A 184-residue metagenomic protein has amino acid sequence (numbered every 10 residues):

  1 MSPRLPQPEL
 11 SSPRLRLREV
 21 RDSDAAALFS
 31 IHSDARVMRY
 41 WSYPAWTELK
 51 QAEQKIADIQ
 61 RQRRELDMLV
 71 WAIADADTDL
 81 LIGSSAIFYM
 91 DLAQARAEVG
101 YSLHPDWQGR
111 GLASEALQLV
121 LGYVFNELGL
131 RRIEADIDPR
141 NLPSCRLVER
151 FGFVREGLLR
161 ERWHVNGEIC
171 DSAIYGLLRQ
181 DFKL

Functional and structural regions predicted by a protein language model:
M1-R39, V70, A74-L184: Acyl-donor (CoA/ACP) binding surface of acyl/acetyltransferases
V20, E48-K50, R63, F182-K183: A short hydrophobic/aromatic micro-motif that marks alpha-helical segments and, especially, helix-coil
R36-D58, L69-W71: Conserved GNAT-fold acetyl-CoA-binding loop/helix
D58-Q62, Y123: A generic secondary-structure signal
R61-L66, F153: Short loop/turn motifs at secondary-structure junctions and domain boundaries
